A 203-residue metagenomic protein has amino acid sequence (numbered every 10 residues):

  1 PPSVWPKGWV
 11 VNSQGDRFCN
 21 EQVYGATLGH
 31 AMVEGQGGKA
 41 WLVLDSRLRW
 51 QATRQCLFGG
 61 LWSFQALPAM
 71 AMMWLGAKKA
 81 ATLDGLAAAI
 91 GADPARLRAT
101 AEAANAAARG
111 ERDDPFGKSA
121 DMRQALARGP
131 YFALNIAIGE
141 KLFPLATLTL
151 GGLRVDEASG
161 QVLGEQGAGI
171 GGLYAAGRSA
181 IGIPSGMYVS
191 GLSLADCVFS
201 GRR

Functional and structural regions predicted by a protein language model:
P1-A92, R96: An anion/pyrophosphate-binding glycine-rich loop and adjacent beta-alpha core in soluble alpha-beta enzymes
V4, V11-N12, V155-D156, L163 (+1 more regions): Hydrophobic alpha-helical segments, especially N-terminal targeting/anchoring helices
G8, I90, G152-L153, L194: A broadly tuned, weak detector of single residues within folded domains
A31-E34, S63-L67, R154-A158, A176-R178 (+1 more regions): Short, surface-exposed linear patches
I90-D93, R98-A101, D196-R203: Internal hydrophobic alpha-helix adjacent to the cofactor/substrate pocket in enzyme cavities
R96-M187: A glycine-rich dinucleotide-binding beta-alpha-beta segment and adjacent secondary-structure elements that constitute
A180-R203: A conserved FAD-binding loop/helix module that cradles the flavin
